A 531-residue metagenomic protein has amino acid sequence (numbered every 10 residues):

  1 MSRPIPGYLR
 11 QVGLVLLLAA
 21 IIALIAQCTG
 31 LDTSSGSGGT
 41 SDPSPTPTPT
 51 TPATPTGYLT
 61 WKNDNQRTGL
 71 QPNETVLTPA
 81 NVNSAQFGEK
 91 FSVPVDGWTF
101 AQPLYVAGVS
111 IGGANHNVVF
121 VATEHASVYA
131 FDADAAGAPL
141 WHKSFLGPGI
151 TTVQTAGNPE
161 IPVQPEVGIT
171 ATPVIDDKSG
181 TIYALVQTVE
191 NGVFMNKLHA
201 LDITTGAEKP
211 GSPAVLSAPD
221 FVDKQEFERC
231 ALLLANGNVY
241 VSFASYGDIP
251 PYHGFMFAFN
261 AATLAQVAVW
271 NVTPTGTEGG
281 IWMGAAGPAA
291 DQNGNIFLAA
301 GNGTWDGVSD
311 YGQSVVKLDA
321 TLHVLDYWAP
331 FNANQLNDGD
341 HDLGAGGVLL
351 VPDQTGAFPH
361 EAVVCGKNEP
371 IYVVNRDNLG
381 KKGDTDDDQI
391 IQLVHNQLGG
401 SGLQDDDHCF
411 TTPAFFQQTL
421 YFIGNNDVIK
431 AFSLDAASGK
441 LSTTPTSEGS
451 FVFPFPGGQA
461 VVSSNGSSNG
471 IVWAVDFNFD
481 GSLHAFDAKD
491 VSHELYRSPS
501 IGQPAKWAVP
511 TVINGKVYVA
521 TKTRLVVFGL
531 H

Functional and structural regions predicted by a protein language model:
M1-D32: Sec-dependent, cleavable N-terminal signal peptides
A23-A53: Bacterial Sec-dependent N-terminal signal peptides
T46-T48, A437, D480: Compositional signature of intrinsically disordered, low-complexity segments enriched in polar residues
T54-Q354, H360-K382, F410-F432, G457-S464 (+1 more regions): Mobile, glycine-rich extracellular loop/lid and propeptide segments that shape or gate substrate/ligand access
G307, A436-K440: Subtilisin-like serine protease catalytic core
D384-L403, T443-S450: Inter-blade linker and blade-boundary elements of WD-repeat/beta-propeller domains
D405-T412, S450: C-terminal extracellular loops and terminal segments of Gram-negative outer membrane beta-barrel proteins
V428-A431, S442-G458: Detector for outer-membrane/organellar transmembrane beta-barrel domains, recognizing the amphipathic beta-strand
